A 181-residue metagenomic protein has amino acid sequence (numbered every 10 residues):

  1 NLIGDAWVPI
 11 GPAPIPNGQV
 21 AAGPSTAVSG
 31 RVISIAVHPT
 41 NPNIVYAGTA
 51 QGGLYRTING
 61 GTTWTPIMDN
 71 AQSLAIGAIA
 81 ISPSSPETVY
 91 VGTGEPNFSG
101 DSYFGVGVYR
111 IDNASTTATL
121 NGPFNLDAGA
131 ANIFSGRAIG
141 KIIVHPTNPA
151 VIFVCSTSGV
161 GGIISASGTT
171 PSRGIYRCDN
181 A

Functional and structural regions predicted by a protein language model:
N1-A181: Extracellular glycan-interacting surfaces
